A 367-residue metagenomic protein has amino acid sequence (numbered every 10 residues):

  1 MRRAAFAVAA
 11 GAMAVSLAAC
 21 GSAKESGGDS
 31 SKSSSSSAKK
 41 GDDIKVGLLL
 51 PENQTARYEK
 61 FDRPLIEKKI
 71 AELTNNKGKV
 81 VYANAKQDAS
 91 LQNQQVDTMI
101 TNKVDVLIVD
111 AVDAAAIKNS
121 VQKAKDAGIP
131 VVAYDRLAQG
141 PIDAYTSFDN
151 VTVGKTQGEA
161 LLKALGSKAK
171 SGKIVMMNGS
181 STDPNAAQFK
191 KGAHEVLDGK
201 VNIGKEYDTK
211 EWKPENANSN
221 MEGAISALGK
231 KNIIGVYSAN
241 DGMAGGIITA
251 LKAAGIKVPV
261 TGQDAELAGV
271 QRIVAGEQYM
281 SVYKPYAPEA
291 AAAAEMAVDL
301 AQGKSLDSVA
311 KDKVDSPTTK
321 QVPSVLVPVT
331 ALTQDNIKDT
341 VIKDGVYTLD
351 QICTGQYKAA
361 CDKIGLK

Functional and structural regions predicted by a protein language model:
R2-R3, A7-V8, M13, L17-K367: A residue-level marker of the well-folded mature domains of exported/periplasmic proteins
